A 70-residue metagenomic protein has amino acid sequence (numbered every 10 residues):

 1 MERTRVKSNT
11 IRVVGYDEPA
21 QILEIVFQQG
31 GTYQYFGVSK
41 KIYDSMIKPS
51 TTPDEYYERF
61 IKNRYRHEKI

Functional and structural regions predicted by a protein language model:
M1-I70: Acidic/histidine-enriched, beta-strand-rich ligand/metal-binding domains
